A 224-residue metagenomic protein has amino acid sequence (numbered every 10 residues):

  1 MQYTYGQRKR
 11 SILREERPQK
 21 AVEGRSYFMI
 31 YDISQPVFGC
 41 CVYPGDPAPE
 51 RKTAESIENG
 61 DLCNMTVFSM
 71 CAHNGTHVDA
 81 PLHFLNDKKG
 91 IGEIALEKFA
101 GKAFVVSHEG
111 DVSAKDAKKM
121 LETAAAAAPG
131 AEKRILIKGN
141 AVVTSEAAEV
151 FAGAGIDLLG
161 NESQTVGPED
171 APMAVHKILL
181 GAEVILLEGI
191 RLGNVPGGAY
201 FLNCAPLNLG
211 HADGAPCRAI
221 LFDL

Functional and structural regions predicted by a protein language model:
Y3-R8, V22-L224: Active-/binding-site microenvironments in catalytic and ligand-binding cores
